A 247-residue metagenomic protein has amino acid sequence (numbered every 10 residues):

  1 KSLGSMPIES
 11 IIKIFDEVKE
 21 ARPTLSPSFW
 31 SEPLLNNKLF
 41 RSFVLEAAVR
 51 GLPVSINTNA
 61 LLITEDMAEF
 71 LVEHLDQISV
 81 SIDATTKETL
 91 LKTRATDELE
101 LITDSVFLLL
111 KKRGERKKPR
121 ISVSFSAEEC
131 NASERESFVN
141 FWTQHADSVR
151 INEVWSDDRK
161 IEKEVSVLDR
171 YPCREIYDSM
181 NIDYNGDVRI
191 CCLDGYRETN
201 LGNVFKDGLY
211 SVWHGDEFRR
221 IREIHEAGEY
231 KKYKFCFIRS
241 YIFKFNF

Functional and structural regions predicted by a protein language model:
K1, E88-A95, F125, I161-V165: Surface-exposed cleft-lining segments at the edges of enzyme active sites
K1-Q77, E88, K92-T93, E100 (+2 more regions): Conserved alpha-helical substructure of the radical SAM core
M6, D97, S133, V204: Residue-level signal for the nucleotide or nucleotide-sugar donor/cofactor binding architecture
E17-S28, A48-S55, H74-A84, E100-V165 (+1 more regions): Conserved C-terminal portion of the radical SAM core fold that forms the substrate/S-adenosylmethionine-binding
L34-N36, T64-D66, T86-L90, C130-R135 (+4 more regions): Short catalytic/ligand-binding loop motif for oxyanion handling, primarily in non-cytosolic enzymes, centered on
T58-A60, E164, Y171: Short gly/ser/thr-rich secondary-structure transition/capping motifs
S105, K111-S122, N140-S166, D187-V188 (+1 more regions): C-terminal accessory region of radical SAM enzymes
R174-I176: Short, small/polar residue-rich loop motifs at catalytic or cofactor-binding pockets
